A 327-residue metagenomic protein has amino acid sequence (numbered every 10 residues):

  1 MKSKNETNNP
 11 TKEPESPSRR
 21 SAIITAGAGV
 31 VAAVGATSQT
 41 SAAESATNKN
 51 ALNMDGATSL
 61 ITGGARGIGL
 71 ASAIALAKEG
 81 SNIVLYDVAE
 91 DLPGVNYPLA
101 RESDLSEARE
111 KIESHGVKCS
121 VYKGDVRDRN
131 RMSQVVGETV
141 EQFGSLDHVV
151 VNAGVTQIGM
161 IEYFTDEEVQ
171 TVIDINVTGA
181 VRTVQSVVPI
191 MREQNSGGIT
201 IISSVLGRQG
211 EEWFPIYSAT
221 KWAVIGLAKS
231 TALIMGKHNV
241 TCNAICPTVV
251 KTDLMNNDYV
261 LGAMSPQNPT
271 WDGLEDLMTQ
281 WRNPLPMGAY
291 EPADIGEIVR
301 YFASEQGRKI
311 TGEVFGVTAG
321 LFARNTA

Functional and structural regions predicted by a protein language model:
S3-V30: N-terminal secretory signal peptides and thylakoid transit peptides that target proteins across membranes
I23, V30, V34-Q142, Q157 (+1 more regions): Short-chain dehydrogenase/reductase
M160-I161, T165-I173, W281: Substrate-binding pocket helix/loop in short-chain dehydrogenase/reductase
V184, T220, A228: Active-site helix of classical SDR
S204: Residue(s) in the substrate-gating loop at a strand-loop-helix junction that position the organic substrate next
Q209, M287, V299-R300, T311-A327: Short C-terminal tail/terminal secondary-structure segment of NAD(P)H-dependent dehydrogenase/reductase domains
G236, T241, I310-G312: Short, small/polar-rich loop/turn modules that mediate ligand/substrate recognition or access, typified
